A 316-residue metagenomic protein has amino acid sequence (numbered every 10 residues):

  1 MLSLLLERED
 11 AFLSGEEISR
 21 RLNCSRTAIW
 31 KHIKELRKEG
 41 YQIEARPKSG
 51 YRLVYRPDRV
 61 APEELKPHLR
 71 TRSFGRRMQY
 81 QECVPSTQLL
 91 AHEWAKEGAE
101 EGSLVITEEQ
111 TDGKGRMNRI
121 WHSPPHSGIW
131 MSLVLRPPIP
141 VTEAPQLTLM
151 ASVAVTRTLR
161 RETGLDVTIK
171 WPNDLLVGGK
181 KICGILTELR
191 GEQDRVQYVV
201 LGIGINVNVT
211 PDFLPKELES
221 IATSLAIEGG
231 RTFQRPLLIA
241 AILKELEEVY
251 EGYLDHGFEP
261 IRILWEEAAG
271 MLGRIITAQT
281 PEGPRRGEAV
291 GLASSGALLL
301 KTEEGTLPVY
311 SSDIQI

Functional and structural regions predicted by a protein language model:
M1-R160, F233: N-terminal lobe of the biotin/lipoate ligase/transferase fold
S3-L4, G15, R20-R21, E101 (+3 more regions): Catalytic beta-strand/loop module used to bind and position nucleotide/cofactor moieties in cofactor-attachment
